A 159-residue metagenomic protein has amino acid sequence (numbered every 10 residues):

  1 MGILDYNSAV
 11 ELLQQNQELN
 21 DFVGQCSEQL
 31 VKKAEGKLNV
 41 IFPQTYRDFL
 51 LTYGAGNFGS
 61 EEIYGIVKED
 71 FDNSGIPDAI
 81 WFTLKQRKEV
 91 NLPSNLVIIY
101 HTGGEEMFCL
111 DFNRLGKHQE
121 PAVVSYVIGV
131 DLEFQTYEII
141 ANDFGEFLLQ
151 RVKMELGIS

Functional and structural regions predicted by a protein language model:
M1-M107, V152-S159: A surface-exposed partner-binding patch
K32, V124-S125, A141, K153: N-terminal non-cleavable signal-anchor helices
P43, G59, V127, G145-L148: Compositionally biased, low-structure terminal segments
G65-K68, F82, D131-F134, D143-E146: Short, intrinsically disordered/low-complexity patches at protein termini and at juxtamembrane boundaries
N73, W81, I98, R114-G116 (+2 more regions): Low-complexity, compositionally biased segments
C109-I139: Segments surrounding the PLD/"HKD" phosphodiesterase catalytic module and close analogs
F134-I158: Ampiphathic alpha-helical segments that act as solvent-exposed interaction surfaces
